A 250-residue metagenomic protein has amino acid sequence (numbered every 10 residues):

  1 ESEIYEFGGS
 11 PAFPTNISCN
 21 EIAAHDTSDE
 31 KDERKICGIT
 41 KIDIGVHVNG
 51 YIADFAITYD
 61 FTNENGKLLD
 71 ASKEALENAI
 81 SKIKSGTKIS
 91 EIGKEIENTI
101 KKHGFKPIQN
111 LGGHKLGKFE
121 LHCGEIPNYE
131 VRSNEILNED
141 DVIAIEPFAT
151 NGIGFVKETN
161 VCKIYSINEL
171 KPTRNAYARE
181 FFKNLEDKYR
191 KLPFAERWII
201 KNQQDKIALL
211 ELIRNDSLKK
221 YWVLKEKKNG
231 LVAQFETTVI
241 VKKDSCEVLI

Functional and structural regions predicted by a protein language model:
E1-I250: Active-site neighborhoods and metal-handling regions in enzymes and metal-associated proteins
